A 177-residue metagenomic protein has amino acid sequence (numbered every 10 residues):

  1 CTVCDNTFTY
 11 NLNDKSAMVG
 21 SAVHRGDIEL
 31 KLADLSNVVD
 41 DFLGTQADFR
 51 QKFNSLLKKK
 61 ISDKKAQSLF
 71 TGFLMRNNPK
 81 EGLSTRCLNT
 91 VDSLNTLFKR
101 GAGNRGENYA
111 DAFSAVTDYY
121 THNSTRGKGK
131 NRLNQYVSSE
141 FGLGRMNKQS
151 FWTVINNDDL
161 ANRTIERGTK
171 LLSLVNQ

Functional and structural regions predicted by a protein language model:
V3-Q177: Intrinsically disordered, low-complexity regions enriched in serine/threonine
